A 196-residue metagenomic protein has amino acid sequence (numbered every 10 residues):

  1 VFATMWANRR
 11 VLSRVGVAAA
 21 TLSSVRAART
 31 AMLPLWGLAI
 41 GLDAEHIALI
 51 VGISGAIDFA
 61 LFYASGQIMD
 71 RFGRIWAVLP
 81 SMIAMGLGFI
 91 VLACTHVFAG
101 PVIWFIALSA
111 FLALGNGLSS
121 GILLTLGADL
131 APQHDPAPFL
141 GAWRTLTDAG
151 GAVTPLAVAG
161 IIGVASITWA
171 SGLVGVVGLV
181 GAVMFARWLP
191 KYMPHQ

Functional and structural regions predicted by a protein language model:
V1-G16: Juxtamembrane intracellular "pre-TM" segments in multi-pass secondary transporters
A31-I47: Short amphipathic helix-loop junctions that connect adjacent transmembrane helices in Major Facilitator Superfamily/SLC
A44-E45, Q133-W143: Loop-to-transmembrane helix entry/capping segments in MFS-fold secondary transporters and related SLC/MFSD carriers
L61-R74, I162: Helix-to-loop junctions at the C-terminal end of transmembrane segments in multipass secondary transporters
R71-I83: Cytoplasmic membrane-interface "Motif A"-like loop-to-helix N-cap segments of 12-TM Major Facilitator Superfamily
A84-A99: C-terminal ends and interior cores of transmembrane alpha-helices in multi-pass membrane transporters/permeases
L118-A131: Intracellular juxtamembrane helix-capping segments at the cytosolic ends of symmetry-related transmembrane helices
G160-G178: A membrane-interface helix-boundary motif in multi-pass transporters
